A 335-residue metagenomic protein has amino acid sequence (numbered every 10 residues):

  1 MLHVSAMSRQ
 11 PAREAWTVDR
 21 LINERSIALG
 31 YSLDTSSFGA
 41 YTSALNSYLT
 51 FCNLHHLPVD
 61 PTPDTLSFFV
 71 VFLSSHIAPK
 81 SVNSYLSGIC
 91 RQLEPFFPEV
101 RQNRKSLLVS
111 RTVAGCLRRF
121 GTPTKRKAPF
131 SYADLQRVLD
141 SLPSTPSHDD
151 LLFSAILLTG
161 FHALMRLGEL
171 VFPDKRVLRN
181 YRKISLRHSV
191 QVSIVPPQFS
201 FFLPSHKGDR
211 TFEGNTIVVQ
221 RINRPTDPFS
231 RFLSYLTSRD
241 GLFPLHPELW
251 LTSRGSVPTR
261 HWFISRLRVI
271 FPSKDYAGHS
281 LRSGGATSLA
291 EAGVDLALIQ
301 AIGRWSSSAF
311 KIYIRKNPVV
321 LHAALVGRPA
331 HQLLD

Functional and structural regions predicted by a protein language model:
M1-D335: Extended, non-catalytic subsegments within catalytic or DNA/protein-binding/adaptor domains
